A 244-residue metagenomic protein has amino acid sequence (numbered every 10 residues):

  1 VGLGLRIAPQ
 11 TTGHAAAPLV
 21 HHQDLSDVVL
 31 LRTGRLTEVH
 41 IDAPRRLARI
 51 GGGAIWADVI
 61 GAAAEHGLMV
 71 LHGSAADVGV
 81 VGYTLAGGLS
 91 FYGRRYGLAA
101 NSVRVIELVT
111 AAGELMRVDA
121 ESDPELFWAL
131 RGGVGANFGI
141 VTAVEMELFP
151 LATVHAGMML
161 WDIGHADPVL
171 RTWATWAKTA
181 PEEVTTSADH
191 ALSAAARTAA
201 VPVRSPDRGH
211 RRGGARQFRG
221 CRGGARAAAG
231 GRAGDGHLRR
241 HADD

Functional and structural regions predicted by a protein language model:
V1-L36: Glycine-rich N-terminal segment of FAD-binding domains in flavoprotein oxidoreductases, spanning the beta-loop-helix
I7-T11, L31, I41, I50 (+4 more regions): General beta-strand structural signal in soluble alpha/beta enzymes
A16-D24, H40, L130-R131, A199-P202: Short glycine-biased active-site loop of nucleotidyltransferases that positions the nucleotide triphosphate and helps
L19-H22, I41-D42, V118-D119, G224: Short, solvent-exposed loop/turn and secondary-structure capping segments
H22-T33, G61-G67, G88-Y92, M146-L148: A glycine- and small-aliphatic-rich helix-loop capping segment at beta-alpha/alpha-beta transitions that lines
R46-L47, A54-A64, D77-G79, R94 (+1 more regions): Short, structural beta-strand-to-alpha-helix junction motif
A63-T110: A gly/ser-rich beta-alpha-beta helix-loop segment of oxidoreductase catalytic cores
M69, I106, A111-D244: C-terminal cap/substrate-recognition region of VAO/PCMH-type FAD-linked oxidoreductases
